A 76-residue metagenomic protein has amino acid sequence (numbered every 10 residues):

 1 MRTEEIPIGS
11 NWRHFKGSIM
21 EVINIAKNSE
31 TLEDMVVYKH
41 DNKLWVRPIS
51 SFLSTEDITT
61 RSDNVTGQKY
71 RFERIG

Functional and structural regions predicted by a protein language model:
M1-G76: Mixed-charge, low-complexity intrinsically disordered regions
